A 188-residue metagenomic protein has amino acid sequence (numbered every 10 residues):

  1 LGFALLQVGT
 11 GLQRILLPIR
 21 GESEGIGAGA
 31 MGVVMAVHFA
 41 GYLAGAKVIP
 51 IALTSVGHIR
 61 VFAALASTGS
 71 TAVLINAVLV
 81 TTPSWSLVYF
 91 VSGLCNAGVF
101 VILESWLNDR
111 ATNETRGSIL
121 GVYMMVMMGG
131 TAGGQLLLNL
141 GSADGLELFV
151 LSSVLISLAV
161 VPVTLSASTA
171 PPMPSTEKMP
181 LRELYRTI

Functional and structural regions predicted by a protein language model:
L1-F39: Helix-loop boundary and gating motifs at the non-cytosolic
F39-K47, T131-A132: Residue-level signature of mid-helix packing/kink "hotspots" within the transmembrane helices of 12-pass Major
G45-G57, L138, S142: Helix-to-loop junctions at the C-terminal end of transmembrane segments in multipass secondary transporters
R60-I75, S153: Structural signature of the two symmetry-related core transmembrane helices
P83-Y89: Short hydrophobic/alpha-helical segments at membrane-entry points of transmembrane helices in Major Facilitator
G98-A111: Intracellular juxtamembrane helix-capping segments at the cytosolic ends of symmetry-related transmembrane helices
L138-N139, S153-P174: C-terminal membrane-cytosol helix-exit motif in multi-pass small-molecule transporters
A170-I188: Juxtamembrane intracellular "pre-TM" segments in multi-pass secondary transporters
